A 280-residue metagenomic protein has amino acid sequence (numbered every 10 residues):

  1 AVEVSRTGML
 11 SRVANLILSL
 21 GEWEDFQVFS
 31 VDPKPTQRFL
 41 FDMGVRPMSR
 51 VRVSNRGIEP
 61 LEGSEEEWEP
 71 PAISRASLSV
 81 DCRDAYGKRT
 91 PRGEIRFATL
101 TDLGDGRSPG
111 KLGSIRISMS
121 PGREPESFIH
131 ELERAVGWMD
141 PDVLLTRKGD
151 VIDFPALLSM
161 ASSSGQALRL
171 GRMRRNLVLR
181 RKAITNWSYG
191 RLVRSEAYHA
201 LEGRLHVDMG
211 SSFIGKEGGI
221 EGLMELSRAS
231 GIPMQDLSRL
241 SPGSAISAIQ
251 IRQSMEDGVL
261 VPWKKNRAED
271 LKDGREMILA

Functional and structural regions predicted by a protein language model:
A1-A280: The two-metal-ion catalytic cores of nucleic-acid processing enzymes
